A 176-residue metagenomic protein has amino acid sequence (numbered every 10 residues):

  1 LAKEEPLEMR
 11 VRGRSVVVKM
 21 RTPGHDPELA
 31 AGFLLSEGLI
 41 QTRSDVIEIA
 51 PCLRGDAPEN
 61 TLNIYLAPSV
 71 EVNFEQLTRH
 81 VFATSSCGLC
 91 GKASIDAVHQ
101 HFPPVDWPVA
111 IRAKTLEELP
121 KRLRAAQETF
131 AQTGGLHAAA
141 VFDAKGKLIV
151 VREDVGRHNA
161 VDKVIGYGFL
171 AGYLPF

Functional and structural regions predicted by a protein language model:
L1-A139, D143-A144, L148-V151: Intrinsically disordered, low-complexity regions enriched in acidic/Ser/Thr/Pro/Gln residues
E153-V155: Short beta->alpha junction loops
R157-F176: Feature captures the catalytic cores and cofactor-binding loops of soluble hydro-lyases/lyases that act on carboxylate
